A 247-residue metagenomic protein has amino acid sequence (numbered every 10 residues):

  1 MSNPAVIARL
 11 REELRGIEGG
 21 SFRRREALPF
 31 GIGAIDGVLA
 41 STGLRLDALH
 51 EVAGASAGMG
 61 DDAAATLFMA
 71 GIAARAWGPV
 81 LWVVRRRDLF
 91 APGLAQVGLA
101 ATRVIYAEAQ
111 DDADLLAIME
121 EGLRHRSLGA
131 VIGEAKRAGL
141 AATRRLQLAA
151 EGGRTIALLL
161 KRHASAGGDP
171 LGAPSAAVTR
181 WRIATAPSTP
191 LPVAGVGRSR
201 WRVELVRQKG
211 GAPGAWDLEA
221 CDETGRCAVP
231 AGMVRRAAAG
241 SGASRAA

Functional and structural regions predicted by a protein language model:
M1-W82, A101, R207-G211, D217 (+2 more regions): Detector for small/aliphatic-rich hydrophobic stretches
L44-R45, L123-H125, E151, A173 (+1 more regions): Solvent-exposed alpha-helices and their adjacent loops that cap or buttress functional pockets in soluble metabolic
L49-E51, Y106, R180: Conserved beta-strand scaffold positions in the cores of enzyme catalytic domains, especially in NTP/NDP-utilizing
G58, L89, A113, A166 (+1 more regions): Flexible, glycine-rich phosphate/dinucleotide-binding loops and adjacent beta-alpha linkers at cofactor/substrate
W77-R144, L148-G153, R162-H163: Conserved nucleotide-cofactor-binding alpha/beta core module
L148-T155, V196, G210: Arginine/glycine-rich "motif VI" loop of SF2 helicases in the C-terminal RecA-like domain
A164-P230: Phosphate-binding/switch region of NTP-binding enzymes
